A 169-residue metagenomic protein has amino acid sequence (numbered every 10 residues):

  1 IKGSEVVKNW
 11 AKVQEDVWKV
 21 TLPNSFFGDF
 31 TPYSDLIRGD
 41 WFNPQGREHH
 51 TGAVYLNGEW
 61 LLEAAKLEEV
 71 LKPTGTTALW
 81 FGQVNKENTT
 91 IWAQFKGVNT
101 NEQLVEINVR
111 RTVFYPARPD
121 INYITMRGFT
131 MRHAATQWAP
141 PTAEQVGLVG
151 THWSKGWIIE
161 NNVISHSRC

Functional and structural regions predicted by a protein language model:
I1-H166: Extracellular polysaccharide-degrading/modifying enzymes targeting complex plant/algal/animal polysaccharides
